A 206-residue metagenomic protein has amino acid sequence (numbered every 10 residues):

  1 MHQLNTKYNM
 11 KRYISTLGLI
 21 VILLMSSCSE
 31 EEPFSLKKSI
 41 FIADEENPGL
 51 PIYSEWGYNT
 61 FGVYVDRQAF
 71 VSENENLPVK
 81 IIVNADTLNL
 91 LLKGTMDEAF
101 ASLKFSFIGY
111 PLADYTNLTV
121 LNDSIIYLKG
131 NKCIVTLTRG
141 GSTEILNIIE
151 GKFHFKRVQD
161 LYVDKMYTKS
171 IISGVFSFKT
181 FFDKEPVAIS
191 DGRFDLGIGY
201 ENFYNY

Functional and structural regions predicted by a protein language model:
M1-K11: N-terminal secretory signal peptides that target proteins for export/translocation
R12-L19: Sec-dependent signal peptide recognition, specifically the positively charged N-region followed immediately by
L24-S27: C-terminal motif of bacterial Sec signal peptides marking the signal peptidase cleavage site
E30-L88, Y206: Acidic/polar, low-complexity intrinsically disordered N-terminal segments immediately downstream of a Sec signal
V63, L137, T180: Short aromatic-centered micro-motifs
A69, E75-K165: Surface-exposed helix/loop patches within compact recognition domains
F153-Y206: C-terminal or internal capping secondary-structure element at the end of a domain, subdomain, or sheet
